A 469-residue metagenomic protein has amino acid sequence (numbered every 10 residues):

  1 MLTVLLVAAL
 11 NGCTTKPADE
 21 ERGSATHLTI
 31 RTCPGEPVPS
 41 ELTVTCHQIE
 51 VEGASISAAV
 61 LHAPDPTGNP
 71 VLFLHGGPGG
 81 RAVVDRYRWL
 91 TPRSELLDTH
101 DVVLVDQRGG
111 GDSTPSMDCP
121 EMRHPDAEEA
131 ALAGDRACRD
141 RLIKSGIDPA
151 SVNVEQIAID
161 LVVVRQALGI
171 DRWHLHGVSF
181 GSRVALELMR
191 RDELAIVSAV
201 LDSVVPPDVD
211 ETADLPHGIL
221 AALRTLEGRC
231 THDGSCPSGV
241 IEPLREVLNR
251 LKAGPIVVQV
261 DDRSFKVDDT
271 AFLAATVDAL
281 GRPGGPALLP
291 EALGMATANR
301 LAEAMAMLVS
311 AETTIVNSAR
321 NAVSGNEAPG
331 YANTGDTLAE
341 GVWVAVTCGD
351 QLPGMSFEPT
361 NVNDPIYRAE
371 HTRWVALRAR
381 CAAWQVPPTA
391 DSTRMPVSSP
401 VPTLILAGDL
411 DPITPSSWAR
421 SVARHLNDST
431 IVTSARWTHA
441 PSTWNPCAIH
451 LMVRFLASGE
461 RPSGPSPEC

Functional and structural regions predicted by a protein language model:
M1-L5: Sec-dependent N-terminal signal peptides
A9-G12: C-terminal motif of bacterial Sec signal peptides marking the signal peptidase cleavage site
P17-A271, A345-C469: Gly/Pro-rich cap/lid or specificity-loop segments adjacent to the active site
P207-E211, R250-R373: Substrate-gating cap/lid region and adjacent catalytic-acid/histidine neighborhood within extracellular/lumenal
